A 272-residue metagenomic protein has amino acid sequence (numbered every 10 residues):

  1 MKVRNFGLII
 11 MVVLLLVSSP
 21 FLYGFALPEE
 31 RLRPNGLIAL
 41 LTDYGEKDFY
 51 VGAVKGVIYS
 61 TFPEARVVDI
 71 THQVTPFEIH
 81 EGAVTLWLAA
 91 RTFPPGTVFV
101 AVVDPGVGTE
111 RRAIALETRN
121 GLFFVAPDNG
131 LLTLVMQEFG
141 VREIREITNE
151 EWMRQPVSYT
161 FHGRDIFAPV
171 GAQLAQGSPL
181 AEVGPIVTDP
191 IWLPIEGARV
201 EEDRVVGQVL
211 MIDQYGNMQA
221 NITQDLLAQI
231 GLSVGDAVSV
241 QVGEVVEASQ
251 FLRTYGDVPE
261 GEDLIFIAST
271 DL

Functional and structural regions predicted by a protein language model:
M1-I10: Bacterial N-terminal signal peptides that target proteins for export
I9-P20: Bacterial N-terminal signal peptides
P20-E30: Sec-dependent signal peptide cleavage junction
N35-L37, F49, T61-V67, F77-V84 (+2 more regions): Active-site histidine-anchored catalytic micro-motif
A39-E46, V51: N-terminal signal-anchor module of multipass membrane proteins
V57, T61-E64, A89-F93, E138 (+1 more regions): Change "in soluble alpha/beta enzymes" to "in soluble alpha/beta proteins
P156-I222, L226, G231: Anionic-ligand-binding alpha/beta catalytic cores of soluble enzymes and soluble regulatory domains that recognize
N221-D271: A C-terminal functional module that forms or caps the active site or interfaces directly with catalytic machinery
